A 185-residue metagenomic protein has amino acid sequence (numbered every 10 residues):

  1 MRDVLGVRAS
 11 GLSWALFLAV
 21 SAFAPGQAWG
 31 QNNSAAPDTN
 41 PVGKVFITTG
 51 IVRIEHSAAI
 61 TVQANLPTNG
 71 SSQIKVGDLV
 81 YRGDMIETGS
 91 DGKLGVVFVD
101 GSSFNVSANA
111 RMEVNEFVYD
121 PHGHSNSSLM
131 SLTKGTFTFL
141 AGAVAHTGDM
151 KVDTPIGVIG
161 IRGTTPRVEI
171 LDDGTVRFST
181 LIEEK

Functional and structural regions predicted by a protein language model:
M1-A15: Bacterial N-terminal signal peptides that target proteins for export
S13-A24: Bacterial N-terminal signal peptides
A28-L94, F98-K185: Flexible, surface-exposed loop/linker segments and immediately adjacent secondary-structure boundaries
